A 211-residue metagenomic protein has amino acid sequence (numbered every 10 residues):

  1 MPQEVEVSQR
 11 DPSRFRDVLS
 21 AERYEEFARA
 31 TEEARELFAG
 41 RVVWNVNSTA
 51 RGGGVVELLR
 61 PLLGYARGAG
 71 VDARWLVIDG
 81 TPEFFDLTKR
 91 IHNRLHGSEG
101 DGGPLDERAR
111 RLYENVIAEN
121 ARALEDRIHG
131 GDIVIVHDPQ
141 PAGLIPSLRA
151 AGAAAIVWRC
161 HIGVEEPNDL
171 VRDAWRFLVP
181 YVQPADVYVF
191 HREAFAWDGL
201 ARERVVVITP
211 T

Functional and structural regions predicted by a protein language model:
M1-T211: Catalytic cores of nucleotide-sugar-dependent glycosyltransferases that transfer UDP/GDP/TDP-activated
